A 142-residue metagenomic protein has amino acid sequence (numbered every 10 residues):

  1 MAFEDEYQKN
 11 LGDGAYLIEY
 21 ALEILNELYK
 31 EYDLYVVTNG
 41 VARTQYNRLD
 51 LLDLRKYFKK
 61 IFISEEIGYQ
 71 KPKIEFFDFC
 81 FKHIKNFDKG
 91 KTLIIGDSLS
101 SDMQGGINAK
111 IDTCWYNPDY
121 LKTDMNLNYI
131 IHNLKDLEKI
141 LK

Functional and structural regions predicted by a protein language model:
M1-E6, I61: Short, basic/glycine-rich phosphate-binding loops at helix/coil junctions that contact nucleotide phosphates
D5-Y35: Short, acidic loop-to-helix structural element flanking the phosphoryl-transfer center in phosphate-processing enzymes
N26, Y35, G40-K142: Asp-based, Mg2+/Mn2+-dependent phosphohydrolase catalytic module
